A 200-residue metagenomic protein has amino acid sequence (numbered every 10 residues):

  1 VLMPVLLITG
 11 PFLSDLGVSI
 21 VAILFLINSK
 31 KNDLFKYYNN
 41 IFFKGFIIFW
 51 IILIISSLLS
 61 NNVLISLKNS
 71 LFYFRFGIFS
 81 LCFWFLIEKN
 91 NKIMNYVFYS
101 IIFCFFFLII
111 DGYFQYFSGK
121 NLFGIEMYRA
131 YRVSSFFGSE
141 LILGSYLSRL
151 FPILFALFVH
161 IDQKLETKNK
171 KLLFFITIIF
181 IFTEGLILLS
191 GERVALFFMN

Functional and structural regions predicted by a protein language model:
V1-K68, F85-I102, L157-F174: Transmembrane signal-anchor hairpin modules in multi-pass inner-membrane enzymes, especially those that act on
D15-I20, N69-F74, E140-L141, S145: Alpha-helical transmembrane segments of polytopic membrane proteins
A22, I54, L58, I78 (+2 more regions): Alpha-helical transmembrane segments of multi-pass inner-membrane proteins
I65-F72, A130-S134: Non-cytosolic membrane-interface motifs at loop->transmembrane helix junctions
F72-I78, C82: Hydrophobic transmembrane alpha-helices
F74, K89, G191: Residue-level signal for short amphipathic helical patches enriched in basic/charged and nearby hydrophobic residues
